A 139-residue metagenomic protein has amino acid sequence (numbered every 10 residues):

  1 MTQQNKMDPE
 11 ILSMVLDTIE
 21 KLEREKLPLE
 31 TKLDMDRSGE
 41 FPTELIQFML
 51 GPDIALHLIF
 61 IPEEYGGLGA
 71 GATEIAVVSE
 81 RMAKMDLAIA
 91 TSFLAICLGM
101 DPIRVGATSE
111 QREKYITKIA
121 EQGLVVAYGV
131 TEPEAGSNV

Functional and structural regions predicted by a protein language model:
M1-F93, E113-K118: Amphipathic, small/basic residue-rich leader segments at the start of a protein or domain
L22, K26, P102-V105, E132: Short alpha-helical scaffold segments that flank and stabilize functional sites
D34-S38, R104, T131: Glycine- and other small-residue-rich loops at beta-strand/loop junctions that grip anionic moieties
G67-L68, E110-V139: Glycine-rich, Trp-frequent "lid" loop and neighboring beta-strands that shape and gate the flavin cofactor pocket
A90-E110, G136-V139: N-terminal glycine-rich flavin-associated loop
